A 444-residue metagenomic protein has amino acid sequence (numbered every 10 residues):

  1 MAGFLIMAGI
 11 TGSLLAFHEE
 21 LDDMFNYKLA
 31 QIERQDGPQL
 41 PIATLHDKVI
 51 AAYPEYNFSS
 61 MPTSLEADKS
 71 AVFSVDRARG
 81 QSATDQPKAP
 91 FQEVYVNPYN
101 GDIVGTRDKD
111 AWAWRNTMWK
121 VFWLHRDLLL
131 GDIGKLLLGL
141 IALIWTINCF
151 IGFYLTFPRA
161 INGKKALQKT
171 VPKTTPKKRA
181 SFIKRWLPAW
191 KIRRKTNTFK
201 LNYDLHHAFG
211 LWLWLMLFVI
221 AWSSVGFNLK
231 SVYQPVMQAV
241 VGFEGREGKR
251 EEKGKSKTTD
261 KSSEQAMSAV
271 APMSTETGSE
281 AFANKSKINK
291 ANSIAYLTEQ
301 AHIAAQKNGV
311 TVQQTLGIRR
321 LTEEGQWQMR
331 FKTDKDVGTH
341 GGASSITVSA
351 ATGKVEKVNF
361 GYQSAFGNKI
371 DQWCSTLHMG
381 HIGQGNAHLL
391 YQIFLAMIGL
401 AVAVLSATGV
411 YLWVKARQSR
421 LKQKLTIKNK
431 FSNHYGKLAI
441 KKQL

Functional and structural regions predicted by a protein language model:
M1-L444: Conserved histidines in hydrophobic membrane contexts and catalytic metal-binding motifs
